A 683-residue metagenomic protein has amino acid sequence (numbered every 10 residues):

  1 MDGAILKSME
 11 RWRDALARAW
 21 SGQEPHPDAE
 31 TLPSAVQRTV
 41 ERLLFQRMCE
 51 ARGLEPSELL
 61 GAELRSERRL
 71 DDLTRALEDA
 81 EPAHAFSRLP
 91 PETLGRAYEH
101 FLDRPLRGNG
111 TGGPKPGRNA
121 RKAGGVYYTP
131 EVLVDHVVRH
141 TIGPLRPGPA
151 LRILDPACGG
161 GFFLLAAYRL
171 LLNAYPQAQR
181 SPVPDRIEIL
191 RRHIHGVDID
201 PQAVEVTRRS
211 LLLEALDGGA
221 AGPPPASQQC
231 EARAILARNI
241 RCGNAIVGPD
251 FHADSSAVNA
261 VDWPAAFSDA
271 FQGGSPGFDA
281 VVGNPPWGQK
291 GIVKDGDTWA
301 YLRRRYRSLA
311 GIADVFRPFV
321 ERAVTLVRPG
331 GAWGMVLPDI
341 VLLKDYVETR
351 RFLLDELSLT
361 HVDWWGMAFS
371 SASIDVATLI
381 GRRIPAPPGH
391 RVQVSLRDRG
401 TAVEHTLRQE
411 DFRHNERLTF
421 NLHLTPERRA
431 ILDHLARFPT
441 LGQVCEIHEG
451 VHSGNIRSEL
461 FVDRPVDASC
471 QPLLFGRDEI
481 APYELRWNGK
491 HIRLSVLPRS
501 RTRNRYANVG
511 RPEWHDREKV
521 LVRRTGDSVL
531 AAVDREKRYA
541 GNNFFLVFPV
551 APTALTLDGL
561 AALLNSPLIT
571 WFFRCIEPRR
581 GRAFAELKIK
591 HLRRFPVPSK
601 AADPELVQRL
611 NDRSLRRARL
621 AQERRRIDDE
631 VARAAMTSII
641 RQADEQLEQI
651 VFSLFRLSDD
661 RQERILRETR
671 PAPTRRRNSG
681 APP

Functional and structural regions predicted by a protein language model:
M1-L172, V197-A203, G243-P249, N259 (+8 more regions): Preference for the N-terminal adenyl/adenosyl cofactor-binding alpha/beta module
W20-E30, D79-H84, G113-Y128, G148-C158 (+10 more regions): Glycine- and acidic
P25, E30, R42, M335 (+1 more regions): Polyanion-binding catalytic cores of nucleic-acid enzymes and NTP/SAM-utilizing transferases
R52, P56-S57, P149, L170-R192 (+1 more regions): Flexible phosphate/Mg2+-sensing switch loops adjacent to catalytic phosphate-binding sites
V132, L165, L172, I199-F251 (+7 more regions): Signature of N6-adenine DNA methyltransferases within the class I
C158, G277, Q409, H414-R457 (+2 more regions): Non-catalytic DNA-recognition/assembly elements of restriction-modification systems
W364, E484-W487, R523-A540, D558 (+2 more regions): Short, ligand-facing micro-motifs at secondary-structure edges
N542, L546-R594, A601-L606, N611-R616: Basic, amphipathic alpha-helical recognition segments used for DNA target recognition
